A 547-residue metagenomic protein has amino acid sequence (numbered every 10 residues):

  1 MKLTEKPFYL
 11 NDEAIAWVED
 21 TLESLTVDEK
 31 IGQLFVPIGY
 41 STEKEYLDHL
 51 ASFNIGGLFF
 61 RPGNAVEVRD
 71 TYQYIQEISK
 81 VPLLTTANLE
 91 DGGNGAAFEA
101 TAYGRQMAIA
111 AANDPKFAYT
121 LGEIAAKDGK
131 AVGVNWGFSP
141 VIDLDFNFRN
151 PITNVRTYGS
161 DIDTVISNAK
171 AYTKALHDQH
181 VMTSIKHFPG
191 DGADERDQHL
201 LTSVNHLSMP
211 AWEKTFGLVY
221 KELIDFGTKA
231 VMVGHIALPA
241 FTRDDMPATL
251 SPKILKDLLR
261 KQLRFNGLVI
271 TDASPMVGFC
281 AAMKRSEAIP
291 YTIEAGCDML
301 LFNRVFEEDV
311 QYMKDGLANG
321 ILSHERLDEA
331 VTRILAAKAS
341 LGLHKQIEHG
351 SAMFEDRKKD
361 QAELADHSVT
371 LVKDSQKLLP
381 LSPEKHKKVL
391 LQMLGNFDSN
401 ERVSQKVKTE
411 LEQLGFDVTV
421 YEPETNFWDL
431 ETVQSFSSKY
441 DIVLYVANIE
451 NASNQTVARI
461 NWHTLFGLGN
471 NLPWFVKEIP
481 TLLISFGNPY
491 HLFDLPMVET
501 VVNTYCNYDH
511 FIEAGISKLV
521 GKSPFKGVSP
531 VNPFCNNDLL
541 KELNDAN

Functional and structural regions predicted by a protein language model:
M1-S52, K261, M283-N547: Preference for extracellular/luminal or secreted protein segments
T26, H49, V66-L83, G93-G95 (+2 more regions): Second-shell residues forming the walls of enzyme active-site clefts
Q33-T42, Q106-Y119, L201-T215, M276-M283: Active-site mouth loops of central-metabolism enzymes
V36, F59, G137-F138, S184 (+3 more regions): Conserved beta-strand positions in the central sheet of alpha/beta enzyme cores
G39-E43, A87-G95, N135-D145, I185-D191 (+2 more regions): Short glycine-enriched loops at secondary-structure junctions
D48-R61, T120-G137: Catalytic domains of carbohydrate-active enzymes, especially glycoside hydrolases
N113-V134, F216, A288, T292: Alpha-helical scaffold segments that flank or form the walls of functional sites
